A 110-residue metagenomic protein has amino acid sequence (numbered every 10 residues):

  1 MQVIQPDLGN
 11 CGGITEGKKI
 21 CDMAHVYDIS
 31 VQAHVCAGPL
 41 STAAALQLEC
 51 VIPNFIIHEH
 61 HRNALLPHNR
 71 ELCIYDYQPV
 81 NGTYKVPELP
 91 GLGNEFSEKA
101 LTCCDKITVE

Functional and structural regions predicted by a protein language model:
M1-T83, P87: Shared catalytic-loop signature of beta/alpha-barrel
R70-E110: N-terminal capping/lid subdomain adjacent to the active-site entrance of alpha/beta enzymes
